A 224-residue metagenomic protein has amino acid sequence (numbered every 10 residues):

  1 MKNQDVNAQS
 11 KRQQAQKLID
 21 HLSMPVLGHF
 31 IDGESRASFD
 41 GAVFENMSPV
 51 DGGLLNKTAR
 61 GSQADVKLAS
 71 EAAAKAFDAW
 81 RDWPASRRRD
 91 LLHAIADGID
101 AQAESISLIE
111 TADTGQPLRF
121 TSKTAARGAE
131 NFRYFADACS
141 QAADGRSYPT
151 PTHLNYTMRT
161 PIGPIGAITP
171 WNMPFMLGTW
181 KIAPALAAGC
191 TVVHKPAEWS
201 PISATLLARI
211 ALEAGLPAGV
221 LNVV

Functional and structural regions predicted by a protein language model:
M1-K57, D90-A94, A142-I168: Terminal low-complexity tails and localization/encapsulation signals of metabolic enzymes
H21, F30, W80, F132-F135 (+2 more regions): Tryptophan-centric aromatic hotspots in well-structured domains and transmembrane helices
H29-I31, E45-S48, K57-L68, G215-V220 (+1 more regions): Histidine- and aromatic-rich ligand-binding microenvironments
F39, I109, G215: Residues that scaffold the ATP/ADP-binding catalytic core of kinase and kinase-like folds
F39, V66, A103, T121 (+2 more regions): Alpha-helix N-cap/helix-start motif
G53-A142, T152: Glycine-rich loop-to-alpha-helix module at the N-terminal edge of alpha/beta enzyme cores
D144-V224: Rossmann-like NAD(P) dinucleotide-binding subdomain of oxidoreductase/dehydrogenase enzymes
